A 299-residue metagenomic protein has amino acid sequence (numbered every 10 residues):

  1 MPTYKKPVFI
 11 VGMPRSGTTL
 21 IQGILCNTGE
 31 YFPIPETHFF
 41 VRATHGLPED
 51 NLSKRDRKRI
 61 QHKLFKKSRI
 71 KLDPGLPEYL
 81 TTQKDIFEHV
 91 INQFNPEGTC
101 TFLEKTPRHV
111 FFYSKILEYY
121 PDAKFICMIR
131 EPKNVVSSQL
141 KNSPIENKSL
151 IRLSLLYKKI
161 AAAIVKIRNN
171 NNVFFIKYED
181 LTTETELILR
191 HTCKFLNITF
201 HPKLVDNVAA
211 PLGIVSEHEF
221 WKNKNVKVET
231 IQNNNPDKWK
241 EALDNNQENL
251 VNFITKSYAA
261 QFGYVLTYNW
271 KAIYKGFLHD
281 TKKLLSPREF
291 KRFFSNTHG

Functional and structural regions predicted by a protein language model:
M1-V8, L140, V165, K194 (+1 more regions): PAPS-dependent sulfotransferases, especially Golgi type II membrane carbohydrate sulfotransferases
P2-N27: Walker A (P-loop) phosphate-binding motif
F9-G12, I176-L181, W239-A242: Short, well-ordered beta-strand elements within core beta-sheets of diverse protein domains
P14, P35-E36, C127-R130: Glycine-rich, histidine-containing beta strand-loop boundary motifs that form or position
N27-F112, Q232-N233: PAPS-dependent sulfation machinery
P48, N95-V205, A210-V228: PAPS-dependent sulfotransferase catalytic domain
I86, V90, H109-F112, I160-I164 (+3 more regions): Alpha-helical packing segments of well-folded alpha/beta enzyme cores
